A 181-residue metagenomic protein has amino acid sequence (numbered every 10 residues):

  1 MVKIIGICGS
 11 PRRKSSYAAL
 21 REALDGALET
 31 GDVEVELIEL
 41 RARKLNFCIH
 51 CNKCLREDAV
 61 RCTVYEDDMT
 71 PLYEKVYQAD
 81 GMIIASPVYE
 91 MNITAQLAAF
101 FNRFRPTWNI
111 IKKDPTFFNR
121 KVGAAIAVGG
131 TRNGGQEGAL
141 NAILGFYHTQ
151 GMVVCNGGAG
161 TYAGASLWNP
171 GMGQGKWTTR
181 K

Functional and structural regions predicted by a protein language model:
V2-G31: N-terminal beta1-alpha1 ligand-phosphate binding loop
I5, T30, H148-T149, V153-K181: Glycine-rich phosphate/pyrophosphate-binding loop and the adjoining helix
P11-R12, A42, G130: Short, glycine/serine-rich, charged loops/turns that create anion-binding and catalytic segments at active sites
V33-R43: A short beta-strand-loop structural module common to alpha/beta enzyme folds
R43-L72, V76, A163: Cysteine-cluster motifs in flexible loop/terminal segments that predominantly coordinate metals
T63-G158: Helix-loop-strand module that forms the ligand-binding subsite of alpha/beta enzymes
